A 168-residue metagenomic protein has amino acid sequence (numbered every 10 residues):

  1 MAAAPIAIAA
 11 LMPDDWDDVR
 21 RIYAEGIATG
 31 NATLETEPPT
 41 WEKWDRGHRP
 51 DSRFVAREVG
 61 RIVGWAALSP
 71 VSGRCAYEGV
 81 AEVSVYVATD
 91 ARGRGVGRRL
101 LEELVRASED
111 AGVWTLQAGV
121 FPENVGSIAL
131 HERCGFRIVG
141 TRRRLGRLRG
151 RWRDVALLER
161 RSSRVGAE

Functional and structural regions predicted by a protein language model:
I6, R61-W65, R153: Glycine-rich phosphate/pyrophosphate-binding loop shared by adenosine-nucleotide-utilizing enzymes
I6-V19: A short beta-loop-alpha structural element at the N-terminal edge of CoA-dependent acyl/N-acetyltransferase catalytic
W16, R20-R46: Conserved GNAT-fold acetyl-CoA-binding loop/helix
T36-D90, L101-E102, A107, R161-V165: Acetyl-CoA-dependent GNAT
A67-C75, Q117-F121, E132, R137-D154 (+1 more regions): Conserved catalytic-core motifs of GNAT/GCN5-like acyltransferases
R92, A118-I128: Conserved beta-strand-loop-alpha-helix junction that forms the acyl-donor binding cleft
G93-R106, A129-R133: Conserved acetyl-CoA-binding loop-helix of GNAT-fold acetyltransferases
S108-V120: Conserved GNAT acetyl-CoA-binding A-motif
